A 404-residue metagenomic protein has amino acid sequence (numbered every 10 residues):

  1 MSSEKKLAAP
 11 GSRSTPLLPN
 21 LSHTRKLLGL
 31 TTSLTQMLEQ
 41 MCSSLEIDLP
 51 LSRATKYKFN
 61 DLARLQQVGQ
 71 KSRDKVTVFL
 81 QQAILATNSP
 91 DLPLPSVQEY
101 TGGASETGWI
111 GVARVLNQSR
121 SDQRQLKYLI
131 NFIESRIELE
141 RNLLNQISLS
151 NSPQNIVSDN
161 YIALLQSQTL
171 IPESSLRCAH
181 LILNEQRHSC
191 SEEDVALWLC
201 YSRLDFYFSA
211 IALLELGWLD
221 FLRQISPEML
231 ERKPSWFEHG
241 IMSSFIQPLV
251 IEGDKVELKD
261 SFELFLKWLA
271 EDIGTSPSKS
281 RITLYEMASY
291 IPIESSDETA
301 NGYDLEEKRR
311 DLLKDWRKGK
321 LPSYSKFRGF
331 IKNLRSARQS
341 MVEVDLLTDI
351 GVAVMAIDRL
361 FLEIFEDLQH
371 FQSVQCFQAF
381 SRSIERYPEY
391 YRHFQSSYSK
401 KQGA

Functional and structural regions predicted by a protein language model:
S2-S44, A210, E215-E294: A short, Lys/Arg-rich alpha-helix, primarily the initiator
R25, L38-C42, I84, A113 (+9 more regions): Residue-level detector of alpha-helical secondary structure
S52-R73, G351, F361: Long, solvent-exposed non-transmembrane regions
A54-L62, M287, R309-K314: Conserved hydrophobic/aromatic packing and binding residues within compact polymer-binding modules
R64-L85, K318-N333: Short, basic-rich loop-to-helix N-cap that marks the start of a DNA-contacting helix
K75-D260: Low-complexity, PEST-like segments
A83-L116, I251-K259, A337-S397: Short amphipathic recognition helices of helix-turn-helix/homeodomain-type DNA-binding modules
Y290-L305: Surface-exposed intrinsically disordered loops and tails
